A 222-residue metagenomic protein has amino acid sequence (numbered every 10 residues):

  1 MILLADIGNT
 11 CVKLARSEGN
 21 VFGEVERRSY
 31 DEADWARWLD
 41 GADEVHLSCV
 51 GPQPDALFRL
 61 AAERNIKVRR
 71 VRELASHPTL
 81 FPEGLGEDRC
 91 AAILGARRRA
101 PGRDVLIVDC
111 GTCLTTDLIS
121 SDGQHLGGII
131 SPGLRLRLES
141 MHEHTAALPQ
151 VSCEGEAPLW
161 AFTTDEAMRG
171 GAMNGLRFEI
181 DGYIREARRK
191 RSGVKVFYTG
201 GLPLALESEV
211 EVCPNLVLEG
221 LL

Functional and structural regions predicted by a protein language model:
M1-F22, A96, G102-H125, M141 (+1 more regions): Gly/Thr-rich phosphate-binding beta-strand-loop-beta motif of the actin/hexokinase/Hsp70
M1-H77: N-terminal glycine/serine-rich phosphate-binding loop of ATP-dependent small-molecule kinases, especially carbohydrate
D40-G41, R99-R103, A187-S192: Glycine-rich phosphate-binding loop signature in dinucleotide/nucleotide-binding domains
L47-P52, C110-T112, V194-P203: Glycine-rich beta-strand-to-loop/alpha-helix junction loops that act as flexible
S76-V105, L218-L222: Conserved phosphate-binding catalytic cores of ATP/NTP-utilizing and phosphoryl-transfer enzymes
C90, A146, S208-L222: Glycine-rich phosphate-binding/hydrolytic loop that grips phosphoryl groups
A91-P101, L126-R169: Glycine-rich phosphate-binding loop plus the immediately following alpha-helix
E156-K195, L202-A205, E209-E211: Adenine-nucleotide phosphate-binding core of ATP-dependent small-molecule kinases
